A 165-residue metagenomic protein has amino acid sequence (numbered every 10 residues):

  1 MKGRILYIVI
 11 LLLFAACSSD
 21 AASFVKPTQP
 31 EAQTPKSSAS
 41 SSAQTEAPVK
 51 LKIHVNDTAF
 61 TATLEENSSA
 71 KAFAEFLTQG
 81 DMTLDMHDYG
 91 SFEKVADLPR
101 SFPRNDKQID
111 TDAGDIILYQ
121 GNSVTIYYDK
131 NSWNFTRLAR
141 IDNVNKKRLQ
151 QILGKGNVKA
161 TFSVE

Functional and structural regions predicted by a protein language model:
K2-I10: Sec-dependent signal peptide recognition, specifically the positively charged N-region followed immediately by
A15-A16: C-terminal motif of bacterial Sec signal peptides marking the signal peptidase cleavage site
S23-K50: N-terminal, intrinsically disordered, polar/charged segments of Gram-positive cell-envelope systems that serve as
E46-P48, S68, D112, G121 (+1 more regions): Extracytoplasmic
P48-G90: N-terminal secretory signal peptides
A72-Q120: Mature extracytoplasmic domains of secretory-pathway proteins
Y128-N143: Short, compositionally biased
R140-E165: Well-ordered alpha/beta subsegment
